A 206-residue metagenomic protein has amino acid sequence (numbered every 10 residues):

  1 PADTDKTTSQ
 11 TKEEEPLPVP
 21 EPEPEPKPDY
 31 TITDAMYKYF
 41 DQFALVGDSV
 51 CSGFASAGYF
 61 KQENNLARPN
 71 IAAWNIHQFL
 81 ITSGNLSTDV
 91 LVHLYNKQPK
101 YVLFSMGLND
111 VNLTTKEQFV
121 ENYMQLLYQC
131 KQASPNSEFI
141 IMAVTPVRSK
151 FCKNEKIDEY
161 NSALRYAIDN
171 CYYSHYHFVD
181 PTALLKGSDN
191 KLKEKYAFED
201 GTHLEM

Functional and structural regions predicted by a protein language model:
P1-A44: N-terminal secretory targeting modules
P1-P18, M124-F139, Y160, L164 (+2 more regions): Gram-positive cell-envelope targeting signals
T31-E121, R148, D158: Conserved SGNH/GDSL esterase-like catalytic core that processes O-acyl groups on lipids and polysaccharides
Y39-Q42, K97-V102, S134-F139, Y172-H177: Loop/turn elements at helix/coil->beta-strand transitions in domains of secreted/extracellular proteins
L66-P69, M142, V179-L184: Conserved beta-strand termini and adjacent loop/short-helix elements that scaffold enzyme active sites in alpha/beta
L94, C130-K131, I168-D169: N-terminal cationic-hydrophobic initiation segments that often serve targeting/anchoring roles
S105, Y128-E159: Active-site segments of SGNH/GDSL-like serine hydrolases that catalyze O-acetyl group transfer/hydrolysis on lipids
R148-M206: Catalytic His-Asp segment of secreted/periplasmic serine-dependent ester chemistry enzymes
